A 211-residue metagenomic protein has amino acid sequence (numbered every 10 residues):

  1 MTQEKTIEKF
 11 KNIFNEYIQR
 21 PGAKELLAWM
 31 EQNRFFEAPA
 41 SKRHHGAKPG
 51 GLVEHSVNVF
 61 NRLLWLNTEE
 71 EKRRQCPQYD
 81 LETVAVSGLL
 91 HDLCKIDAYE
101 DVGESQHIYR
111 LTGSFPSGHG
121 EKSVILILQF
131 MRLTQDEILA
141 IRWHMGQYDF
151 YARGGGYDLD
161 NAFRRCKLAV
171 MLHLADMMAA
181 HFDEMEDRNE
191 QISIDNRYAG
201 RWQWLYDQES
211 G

Functional and structural regions predicted by a protein language model:
M1-A38, K42: Non-catalytic interface/linker regions that flank or bridge core catalytic/transmembrane domains
K11, F60, L64, S123-L128: Amphipathic alpha-helical segments within well-ordered protein domains
E25-Q32, H45-V57: All-alpha helical catalytic cores of prenyl diphosphate-utilizing isoprenoid enzymes
E31, V57-T68: Amphipathic, well-packed alpha-helical segments that form the structural scaffold of globular domains
R43-K48, E54, T68, C76-Q191: Divalent metal-dependent catalytic cores for phosphoryl transfer on phosphate-bearing substrates
I192-L205: C-terminal membrane module of polytopic membrane proteins
Y206-G211: Terminal helices and disordered tails flanking the catalytic cores of nucleotide-processing hydrolases
